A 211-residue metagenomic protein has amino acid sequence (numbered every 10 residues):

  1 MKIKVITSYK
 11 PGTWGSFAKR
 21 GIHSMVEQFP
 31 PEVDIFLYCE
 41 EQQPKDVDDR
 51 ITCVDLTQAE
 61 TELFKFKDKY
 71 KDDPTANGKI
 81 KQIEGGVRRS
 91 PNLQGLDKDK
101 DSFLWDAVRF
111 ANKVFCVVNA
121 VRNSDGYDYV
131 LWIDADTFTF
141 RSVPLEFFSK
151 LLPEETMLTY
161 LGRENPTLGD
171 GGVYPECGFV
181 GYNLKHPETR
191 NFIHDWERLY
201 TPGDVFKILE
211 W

Functional and structural regions predicted by a protein language model:
M1-D99, R122-Y127, L184: N-terminal anchoring/stem segment of glycosyltransferases
I6-K10, L37-E40, N112, I133-A135 (+3 more regions): Short His-Asn-centered micro-motif
W14, P44-V47, E62-L63, T139-S142 (+3 more regions): Short catalytic/ligand-binding loop motif for oxyanion handling, primarily in non-cytosolic enzymes, centered on
S102: Short acidic-hydrophobic catalytic motif
W105, R109-L161: GT-A fold catalytic core of metal-dependent nucleotide-sugar glycosyltransferases, centered on the diacidic
V114, D136, C177, E210-W211: Conserved glycosyltransferase catalytic-site signature
S149-K150, E154-E176, G181: Short beta-strand-to-loop element that shapes/binds the nucleotide-sugar donor at the catalytic cleft/hinge
F179-W211: Catalytic core and acceptor-binding pocket of nucleotide-sugar-dependent glycosyltransferases
